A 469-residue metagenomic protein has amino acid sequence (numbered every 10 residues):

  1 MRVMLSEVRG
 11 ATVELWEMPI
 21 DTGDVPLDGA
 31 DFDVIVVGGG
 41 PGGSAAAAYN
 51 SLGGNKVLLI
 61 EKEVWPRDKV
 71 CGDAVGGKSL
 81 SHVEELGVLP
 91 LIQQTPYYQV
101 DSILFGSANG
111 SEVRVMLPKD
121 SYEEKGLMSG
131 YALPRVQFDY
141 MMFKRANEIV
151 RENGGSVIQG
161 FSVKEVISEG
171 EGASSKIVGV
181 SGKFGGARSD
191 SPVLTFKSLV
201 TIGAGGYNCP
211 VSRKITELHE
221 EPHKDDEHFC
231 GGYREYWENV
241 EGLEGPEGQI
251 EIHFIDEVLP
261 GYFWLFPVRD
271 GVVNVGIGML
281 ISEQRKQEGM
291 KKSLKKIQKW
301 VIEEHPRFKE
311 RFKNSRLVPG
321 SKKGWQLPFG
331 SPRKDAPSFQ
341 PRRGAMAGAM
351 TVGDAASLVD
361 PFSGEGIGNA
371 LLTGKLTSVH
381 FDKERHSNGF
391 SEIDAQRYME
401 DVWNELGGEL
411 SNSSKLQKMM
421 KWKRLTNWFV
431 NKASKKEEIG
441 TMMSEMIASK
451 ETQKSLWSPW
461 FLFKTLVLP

Functional and structural regions predicted by a protein language model:
M1-V34, Y49-G53: Extreme N-terminal leader/targeting segments of oxidoreductases
V13, I281-H380, H386: FAD/FMN-dependent oxidoreductases across multiple families
G38-G40: Glycine-rich Rossmann-fold phosphate-binding loop(s) that bind the pyrophosphate of adenine dinucleotide cofactors
S51-C71: Glycine-rich FAD pyrophosphate-binding loop
V70-N109: N-terminal FAD cofactor-binding segment of flavoenzymes
Y122-K144, Q287-K292: Short beta-strand to alpha-helix junction loop
R145-F308: Predominantly flavin-linked oxidoreductase catalytic cores and closely associated redox partners
D382-P469: C-terminal helical "tail/cap" subdomain of flavin- and related membrane-associated enzymes
